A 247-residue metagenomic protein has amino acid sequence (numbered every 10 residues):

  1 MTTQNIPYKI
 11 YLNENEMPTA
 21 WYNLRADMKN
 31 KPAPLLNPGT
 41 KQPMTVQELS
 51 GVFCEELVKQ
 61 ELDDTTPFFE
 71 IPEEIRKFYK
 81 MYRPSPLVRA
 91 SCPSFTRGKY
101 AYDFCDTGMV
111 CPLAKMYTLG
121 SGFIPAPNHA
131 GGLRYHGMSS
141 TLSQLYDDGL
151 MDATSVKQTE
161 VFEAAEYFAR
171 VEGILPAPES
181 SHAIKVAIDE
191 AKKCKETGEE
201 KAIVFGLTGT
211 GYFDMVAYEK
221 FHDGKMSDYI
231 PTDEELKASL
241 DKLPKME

Functional and structural regions predicted by a protein language model:
M1-P93, K99: Positively charged, low-complexity intrinsically disordered leader regions
N15-P18, P43, Q47, L62-T65 (+8 more regions): Electropositive phosphate-/nucleotide-binding environments in soluble metabolic enzymes
D27, H136, G206-T208: Structured loops at beta-to-helix junctions and adjacent beta-edge loops in soluble globular domains
V46, S50, C54-V58, F68-P72 (+4 more regions): General structural signal for secondary-structure boundaries
F69-Y79, S91, A114, A130 (+2 more regions): Generic detector of well-ordered alpha-helical segments enriched in charged/polar residues, highlighting helical
F95-I174, K220-E247: Active-site/ligand-binding loops adjacent to catalytic centers
Q158-H222: Claisen-condensing/thiolase-fold acyl-transfer catalytic domains that form or cleave C-C bonds in fatty acid
